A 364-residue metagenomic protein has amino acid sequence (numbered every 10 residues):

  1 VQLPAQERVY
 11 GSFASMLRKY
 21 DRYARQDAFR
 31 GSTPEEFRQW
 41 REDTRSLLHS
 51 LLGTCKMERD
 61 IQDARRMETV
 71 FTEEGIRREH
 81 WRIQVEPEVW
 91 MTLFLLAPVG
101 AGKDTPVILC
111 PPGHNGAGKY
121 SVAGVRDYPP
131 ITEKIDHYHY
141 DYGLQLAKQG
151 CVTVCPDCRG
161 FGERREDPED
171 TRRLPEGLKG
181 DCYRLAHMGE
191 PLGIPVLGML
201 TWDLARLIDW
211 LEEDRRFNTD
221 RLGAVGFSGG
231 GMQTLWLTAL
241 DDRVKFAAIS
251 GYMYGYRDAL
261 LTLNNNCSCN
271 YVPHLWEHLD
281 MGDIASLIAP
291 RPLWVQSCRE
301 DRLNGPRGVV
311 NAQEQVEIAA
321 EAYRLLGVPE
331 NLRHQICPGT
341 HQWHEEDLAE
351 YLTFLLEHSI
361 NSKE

Functional and structural regions predicted by a protein language model:
V1-R77, V85, E364: N-terminal targeting or regulatory segments adjacent to alpha/beta-hydrolase or S9 domains
T69-P129: Glycine-rich active-site/cofactor-binding loop and its immediate structural neighborhood
K103, C110-W202, D209-E213, D258-T262: Cap/lid segment of the alpha/beta-hydrolase catalytic domain
Y183-I194, R206-L207, V244-S286, P290 (+2 more regions): Mobile cap/lid helix-loop segments that gate and shape the active-site cleft of serine hydrolases
R216-S228: Alpha/beta-hydrolase fold nucleophile elbow
G231-D242: Short glycine-enriched nucleophile-adjacent loop and the immediately C-terminal alpha-helix near the catalytic center
S268, E317-E364: C-terminal catalytic histidine-bearing segment of alpha/beta-hydrolase fold enzymes
I288, V295-S297: Short beta-strand/loop motif that positions the catalytic acidic residue of the alpha/beta-hydrolase fold
